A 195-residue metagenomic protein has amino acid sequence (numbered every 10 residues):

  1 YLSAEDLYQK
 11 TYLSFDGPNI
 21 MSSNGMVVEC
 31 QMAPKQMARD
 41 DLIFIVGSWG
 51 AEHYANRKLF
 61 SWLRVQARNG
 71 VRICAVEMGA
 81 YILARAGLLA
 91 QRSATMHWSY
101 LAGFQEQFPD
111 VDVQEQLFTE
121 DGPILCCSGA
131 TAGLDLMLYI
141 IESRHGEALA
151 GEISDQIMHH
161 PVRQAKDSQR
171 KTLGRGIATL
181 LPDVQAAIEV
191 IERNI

Functional and structural regions predicted by a protein language model:
Y1-I73, I82-R85, E142, L149-G151 (+1 more regions): Extended, subdomain-level signal for the structured scaffold at the beginning of enzyme domains
S14-D16, M32, W98, L117 (+1 more regions): Residues at the C-termini of beta-strands that transition into short coil/loop
H53, R57, T95-W98, A102 (+2 more regions): Short, amphipathic alpha-helical segments
I73-C74, T95, Q114, L125: Structural detector of well-ordered beta-strand residues that form the stable sheet scaffold of enzyme domains
Y81-L89, G133-L136: Acidic/polar active-site rim loop that often engages polyanionic ligands
L89-E120, E152-I153, I157: A conserved active-site-flanking secondary-structure segment within enzyme catalytic domains
L117-M158: Conserved anion/nucleotide-ligand pocket segment
